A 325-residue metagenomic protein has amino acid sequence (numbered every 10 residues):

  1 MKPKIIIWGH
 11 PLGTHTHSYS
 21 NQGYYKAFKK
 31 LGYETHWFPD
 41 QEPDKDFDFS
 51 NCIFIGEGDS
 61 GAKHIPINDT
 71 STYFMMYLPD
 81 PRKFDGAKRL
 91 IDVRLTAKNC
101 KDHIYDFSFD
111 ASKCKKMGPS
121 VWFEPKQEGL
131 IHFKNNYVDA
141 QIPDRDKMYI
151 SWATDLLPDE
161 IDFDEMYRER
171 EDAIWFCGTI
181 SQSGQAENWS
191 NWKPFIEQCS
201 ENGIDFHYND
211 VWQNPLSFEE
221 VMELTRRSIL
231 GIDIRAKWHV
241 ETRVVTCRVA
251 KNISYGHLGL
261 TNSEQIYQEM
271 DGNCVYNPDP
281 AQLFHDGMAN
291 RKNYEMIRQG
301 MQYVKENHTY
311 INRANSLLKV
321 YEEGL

Functional and structural regions predicted by a protein language model:
K2-N273, K305, Y310-I311, N315 (+1 more regions): Nucleotide-sugar donor-binding catalytic core of glycosyltransferases
I6-I7, L230-I232, L283, M296 (+1 more regions): Generic signal for short, ordered secondary-structure residues within or immediately flanking folded domains
L216, P278-D279, R291, H308: Short coil/turn linker and secondary-structure boundary residues
A236, F284-M288: Regular secondary-structure segments
T246-V249, A281, I297: Short amphipathic alpha-helical surface patches that serve as generic macromolecular interface elements
G259-S263, C274-P278, N290-Y294: Short amphipathic alpha-helical segments, especially helix-boundary/capping motifs
Q268-H285: Change "using UDP/GDP/dTDP sugars" to "using nucleotide sugars
G287-E323: A charged, aromatic-enriched C-terminal amphipathic alpha-helix characteristic of glycosyltransferases across folds
